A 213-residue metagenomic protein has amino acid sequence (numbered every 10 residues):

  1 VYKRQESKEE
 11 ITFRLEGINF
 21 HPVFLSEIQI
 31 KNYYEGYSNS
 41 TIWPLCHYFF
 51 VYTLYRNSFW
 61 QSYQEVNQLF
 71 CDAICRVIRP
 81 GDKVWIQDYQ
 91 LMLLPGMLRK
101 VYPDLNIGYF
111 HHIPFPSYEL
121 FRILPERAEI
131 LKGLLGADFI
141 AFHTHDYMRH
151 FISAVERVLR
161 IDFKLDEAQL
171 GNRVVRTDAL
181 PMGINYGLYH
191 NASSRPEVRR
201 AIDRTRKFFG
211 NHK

Functional and structural regions predicted by a protein language model:
K3-K213: Catalytic cores of carbohydrate-active enzymes across secretory and cytosolic contexts
